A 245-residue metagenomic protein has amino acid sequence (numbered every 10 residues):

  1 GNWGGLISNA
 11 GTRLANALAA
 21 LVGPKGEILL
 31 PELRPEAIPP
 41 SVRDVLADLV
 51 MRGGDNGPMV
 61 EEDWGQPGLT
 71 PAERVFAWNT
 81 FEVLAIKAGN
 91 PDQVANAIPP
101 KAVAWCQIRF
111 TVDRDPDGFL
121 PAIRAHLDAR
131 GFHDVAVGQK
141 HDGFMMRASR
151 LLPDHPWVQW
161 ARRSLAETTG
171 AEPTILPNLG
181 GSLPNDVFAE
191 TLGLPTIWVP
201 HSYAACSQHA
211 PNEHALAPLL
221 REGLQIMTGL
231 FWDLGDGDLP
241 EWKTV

Functional and structural regions predicted by a protein language model:
G1-I7, D92-A95: A short glycine-threonine-serine/GTX helix/turn-capping micro-motif
G4-G26: A short core secondary-structure module
A15, D134-V135: Short, cationic low-complexity segments
I28-Q93, A97-K101, V112-A122, R130 (+1 more regions): An extended, acidic, His-containing surface patch that forms the Zn2+-binding/catalytic region of metallohydrolases
W105-R109: Residue-level recognition of well-ordered beta-strand positions that form the cores of beta-sheet-rich folds across
H126: Phosphate/pyrophosphate-binding loop motifs in nucleotide- or prenyl diphosphate-using proteins
